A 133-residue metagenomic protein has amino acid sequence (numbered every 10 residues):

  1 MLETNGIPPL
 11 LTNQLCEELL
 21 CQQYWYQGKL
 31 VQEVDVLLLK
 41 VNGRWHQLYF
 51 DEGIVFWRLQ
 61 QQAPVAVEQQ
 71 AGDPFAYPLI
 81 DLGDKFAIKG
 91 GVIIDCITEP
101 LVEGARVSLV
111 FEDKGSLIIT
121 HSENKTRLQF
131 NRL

Functional and structural regions predicted by a protein language model:
M1-L133: Surface-exposed, interaction-prone regions used to assemble/regulate multi-protein complexes
